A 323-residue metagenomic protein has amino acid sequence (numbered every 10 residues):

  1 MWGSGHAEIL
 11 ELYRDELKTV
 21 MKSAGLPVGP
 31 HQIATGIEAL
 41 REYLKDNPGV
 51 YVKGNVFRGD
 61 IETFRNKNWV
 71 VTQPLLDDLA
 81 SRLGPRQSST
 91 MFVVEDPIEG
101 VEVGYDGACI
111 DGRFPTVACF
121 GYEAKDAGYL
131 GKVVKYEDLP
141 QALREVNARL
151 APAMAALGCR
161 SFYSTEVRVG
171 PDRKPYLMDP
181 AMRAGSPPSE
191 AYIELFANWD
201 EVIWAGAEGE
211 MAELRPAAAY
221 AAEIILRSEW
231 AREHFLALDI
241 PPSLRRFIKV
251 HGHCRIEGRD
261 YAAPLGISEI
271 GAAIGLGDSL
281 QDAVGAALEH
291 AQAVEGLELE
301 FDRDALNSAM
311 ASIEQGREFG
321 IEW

Functional and structural regions predicted by a protein language model:
M1-P48, F57-R58: Conserved N-proximal alpha/beta basic substrate-recognition cap immediately N-terminal to, or forming the N-lobe
I9-E16, A127-Y129, D260-Y261: Short, charged, surface-exposed secondary-structure boundary motifs
L10, I33, R65, W69 (+1 more regions): A structural signal for short, well-ordered beta-strand elements
R14, I37, N68-Q73, S279-Q281: Residues at or immediately preceding the N-termini of alpha-helices
E62-G185: Internal nucleotide-binding/catalytic subdomain
A142-S164, P171, A181-R245: Active-site "cap" helix and flanking loop/linker of ATP-utilizing ligase/carboxylase catalytic domains
W204-W323: Peripheral (often C-terminal) accessory segments that flank ATP-dependent C-N-forming ligase machineries
